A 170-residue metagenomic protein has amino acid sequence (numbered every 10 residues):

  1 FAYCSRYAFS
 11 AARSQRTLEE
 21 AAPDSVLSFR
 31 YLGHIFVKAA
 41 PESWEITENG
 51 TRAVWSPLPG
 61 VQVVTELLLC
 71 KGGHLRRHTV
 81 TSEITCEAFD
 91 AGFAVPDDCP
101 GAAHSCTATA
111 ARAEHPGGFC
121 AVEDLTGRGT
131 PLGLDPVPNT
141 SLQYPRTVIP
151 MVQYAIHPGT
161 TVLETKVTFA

Functional and structural regions predicted by a protein language model:
F1-V95: Catalytic and substrate-binding regions of extracellular carbohydrate-active enzymes, especially polysaccharide lyases
C4, T107-T109, T161: Generic signature of intrinsically disordered, low-complexity, basic-rich segments and short cationic peptides
F29, I46, S56, L69 (+4 more regions): Compositionally biased, low-complexity repeat tracts
T51-S56, H104-H115, T147-H157: Generic recognition of long tandem-repeat/solenoid scaffolds
A53, L67, H78-V80, A91-F93 (+3 more regions): Hydrophobic beta-strand residues in large extracellular and virion-surface proteins
L58-P59, T81, P116-G117, T168-A170: Short, flexible beta-strand-to-coil junctions
A88-L142: Polysaccharide-binding surfaces and accessory modules of carbohydrate-active proteins
D124-A170: Beta-strand-rich recognition/accessory modules
